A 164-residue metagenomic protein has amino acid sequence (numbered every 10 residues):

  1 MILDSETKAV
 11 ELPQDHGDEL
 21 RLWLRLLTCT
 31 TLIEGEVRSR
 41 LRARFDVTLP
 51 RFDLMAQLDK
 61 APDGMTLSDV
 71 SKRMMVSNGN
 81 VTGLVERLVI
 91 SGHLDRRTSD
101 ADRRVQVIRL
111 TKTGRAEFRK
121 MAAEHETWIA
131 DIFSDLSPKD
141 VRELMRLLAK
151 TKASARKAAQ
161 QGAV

Functional and structural regions predicted by a protein language model:
M1-F45: N-terminal leader segment of winged-helix/HTH proteins
I2-E11, E86-R146: Charged, amphipathic alpha-helical coiled-coil/dimerization segments
D18-E36, T113, M121-E124, L147-S154: C-terminal ligand-sensing/allosteric alpha-helical core of TetR-family HTH transcriptional regulators
T31, G35-S77, S91, G162-V164: N-terminal helix-turn-helix DNA-binding core of bacterial DNA-binding proteins
E36, R40, R44, K120 (+4 more regions): Generic non-transmembrane alpha-helical segments
R142-V164: Exposed, interaction-prone assembly regions rather than primary DNA-binding/catalytic cores
